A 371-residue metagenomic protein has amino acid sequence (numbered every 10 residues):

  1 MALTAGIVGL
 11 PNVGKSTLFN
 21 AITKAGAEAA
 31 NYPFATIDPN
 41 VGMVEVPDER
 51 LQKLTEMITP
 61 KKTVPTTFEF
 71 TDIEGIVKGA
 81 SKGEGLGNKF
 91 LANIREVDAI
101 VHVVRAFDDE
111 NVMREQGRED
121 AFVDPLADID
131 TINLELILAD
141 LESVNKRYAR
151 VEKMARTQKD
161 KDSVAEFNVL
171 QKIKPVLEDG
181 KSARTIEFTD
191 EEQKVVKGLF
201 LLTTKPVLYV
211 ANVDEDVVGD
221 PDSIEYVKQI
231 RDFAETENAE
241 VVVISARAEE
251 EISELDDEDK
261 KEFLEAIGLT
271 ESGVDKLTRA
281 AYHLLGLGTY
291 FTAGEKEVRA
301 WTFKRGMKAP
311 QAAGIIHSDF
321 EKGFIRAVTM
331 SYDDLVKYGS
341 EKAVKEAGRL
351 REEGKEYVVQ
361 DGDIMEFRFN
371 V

Functional and structural regions predicted by a protein language model:
M1-E115, L126, V151: Conserved G1/Walker A P-loop phosphate-binding module
L3-V8, V13, F19, R150-V358 (+2 more regions): C-terminal-of-GTPase-core extension/linker across diverse P-loop GTPases
S16, P33, E69, I73 (+5 more regions): Generic signal for short, ordered secondary-structure residues within or immediately flanking folded domains
F34, D48-L51, V64-F70, E84-D98 (+8 more regions): Amphipathic alpha-helical transducer elements in NTP-driven molecular machines
G42-P47, E74-E84, R95-S163, V176-F188 (+1 more regions): Conserved Switch II/interswitch segment of TRAFAC-class P-loop GTPases
V64-T67, F90-I94, V101, P125-L136 (+5 more regions): Short, surface-exposed linear patches
